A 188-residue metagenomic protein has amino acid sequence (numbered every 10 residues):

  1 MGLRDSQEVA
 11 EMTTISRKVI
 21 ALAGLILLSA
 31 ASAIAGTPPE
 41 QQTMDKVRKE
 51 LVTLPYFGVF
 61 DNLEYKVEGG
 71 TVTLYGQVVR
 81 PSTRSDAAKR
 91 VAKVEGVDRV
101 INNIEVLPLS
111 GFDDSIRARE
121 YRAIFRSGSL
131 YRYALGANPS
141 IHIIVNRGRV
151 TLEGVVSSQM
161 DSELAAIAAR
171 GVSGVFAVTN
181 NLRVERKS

Functional and structural regions predicted by a protein language model:
E8-G24, L28-S188: N-terminal targeting leaders
